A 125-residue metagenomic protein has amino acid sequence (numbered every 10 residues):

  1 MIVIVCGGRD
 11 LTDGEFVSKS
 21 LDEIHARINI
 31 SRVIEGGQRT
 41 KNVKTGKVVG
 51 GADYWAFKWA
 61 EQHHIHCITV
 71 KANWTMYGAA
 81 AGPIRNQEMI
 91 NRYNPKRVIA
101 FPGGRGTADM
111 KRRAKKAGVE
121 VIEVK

Functional and structural regions predicted by a protein language model:
I2, D10-K125: Acidic/glycine-enriched connector segments
